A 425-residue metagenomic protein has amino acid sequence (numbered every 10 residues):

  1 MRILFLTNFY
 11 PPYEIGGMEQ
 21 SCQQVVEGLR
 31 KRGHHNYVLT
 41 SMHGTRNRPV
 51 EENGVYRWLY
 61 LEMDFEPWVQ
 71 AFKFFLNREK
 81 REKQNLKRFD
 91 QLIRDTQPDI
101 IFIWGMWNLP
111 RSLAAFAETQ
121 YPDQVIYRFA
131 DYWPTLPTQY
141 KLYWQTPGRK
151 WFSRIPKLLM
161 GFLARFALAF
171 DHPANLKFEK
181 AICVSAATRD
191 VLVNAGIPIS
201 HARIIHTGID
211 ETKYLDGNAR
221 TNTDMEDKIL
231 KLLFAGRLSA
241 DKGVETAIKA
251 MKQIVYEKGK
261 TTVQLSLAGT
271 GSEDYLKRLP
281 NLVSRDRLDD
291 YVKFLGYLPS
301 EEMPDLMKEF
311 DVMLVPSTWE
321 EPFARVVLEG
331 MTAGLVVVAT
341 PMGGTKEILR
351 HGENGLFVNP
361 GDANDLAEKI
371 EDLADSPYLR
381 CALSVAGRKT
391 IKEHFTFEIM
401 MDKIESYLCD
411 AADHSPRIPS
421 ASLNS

Functional and structural regions predicted by a protein language model:
W133, G148-A181, D190-V191, A195: Membrane-proximal helix-turn-helix segments that form the acceptor-binding/catalytic region of lipid-linked
A187, G208: Carbohydrate-associated surface elements
A235, Q264-P280: Glycosyltransferase donor-sugar binding loop
K277-L298: Nucleotide-activated donor-binding/catalytic signature segment of Leloir-type glycosyltransferases, i.e., the conserved
Y297-L298, D305-F310: Short alpha-helical donor nucleotide-sugar binding micro-motif in glycosyltransferases
V336-A339: Short hydrophobic beta-strand element within catalytic cores of glycosyltransferases and related nucleotide-activated
R350-G352, L356-A363, D372-Y378: Conserved acidic donor-binding segment of nucleotide-sugar-dependent glycosyltransferases
D365, D372, L379-H394, M400-S406: A short, well-ordered alpha-helix in the C-terminal region of glycosyltransferases
